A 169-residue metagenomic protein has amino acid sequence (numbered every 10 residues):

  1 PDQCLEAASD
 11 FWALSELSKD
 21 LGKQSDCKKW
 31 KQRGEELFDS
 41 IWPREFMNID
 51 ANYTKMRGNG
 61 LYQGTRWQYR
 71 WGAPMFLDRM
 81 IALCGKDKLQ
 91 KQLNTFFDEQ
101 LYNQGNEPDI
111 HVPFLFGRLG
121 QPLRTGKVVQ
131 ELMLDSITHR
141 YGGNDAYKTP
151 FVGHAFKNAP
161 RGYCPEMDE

Functional and structural regions predicted by a protein language model:
P1-L37, I41-E169: Active-site core of glycosidic bond-cleaving carbohydrate-active enzymes
